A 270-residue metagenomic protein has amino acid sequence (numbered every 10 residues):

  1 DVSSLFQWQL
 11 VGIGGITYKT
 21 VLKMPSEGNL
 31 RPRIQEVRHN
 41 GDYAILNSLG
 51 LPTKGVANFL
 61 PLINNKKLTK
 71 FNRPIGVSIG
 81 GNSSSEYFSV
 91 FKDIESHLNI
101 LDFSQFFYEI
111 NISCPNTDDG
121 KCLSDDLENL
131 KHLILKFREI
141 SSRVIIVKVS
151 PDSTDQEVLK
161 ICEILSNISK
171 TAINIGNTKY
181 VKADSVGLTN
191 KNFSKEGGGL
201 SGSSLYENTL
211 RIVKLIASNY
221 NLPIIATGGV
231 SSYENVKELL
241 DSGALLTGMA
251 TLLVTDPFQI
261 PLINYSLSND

Functional and structural regions predicted by a protein language model:
D1-I75, I263: N-terminal capping/small domains of soluble enzymes
D1-L10, S89-I94, S153-N167, A217-Y220 (+1 more regions): Catalytic cores of alpha/beta
G15-K23, F107, I112-C114, A172-K179 (+2 more regions): Glycine-rich phosphate-binding active-site loops on the catalytic face of alpha/beta enzymes
G15-T17, N72-G80, Q105-E109, V144-K148 (+3 more regions): Structural preference for beta-strand elements that scaffold enzyme active sites
P25-D42, K182-G198, L240, L246 (+1 more regions): C-terminal helical cap(s) of enzyme catalytic domains, especially alpha/beta-barrels
A44, T53-N72, D125-V147, F193-I224 (+1 more regions): Alpha-helix-loop-beta-strand connector modules within alpha/beta enzyme cores
F91-S141, I146-P151, I164: Metal-dependent enolase-superfamily TIM-barrel catalytic cores that perform enediolate-based chemistry
I112-D125, V158-S218, L222, F258-Y265: Glycine/Thr-rich beta-alpha phosphate-binding loop at enzyme active sites
